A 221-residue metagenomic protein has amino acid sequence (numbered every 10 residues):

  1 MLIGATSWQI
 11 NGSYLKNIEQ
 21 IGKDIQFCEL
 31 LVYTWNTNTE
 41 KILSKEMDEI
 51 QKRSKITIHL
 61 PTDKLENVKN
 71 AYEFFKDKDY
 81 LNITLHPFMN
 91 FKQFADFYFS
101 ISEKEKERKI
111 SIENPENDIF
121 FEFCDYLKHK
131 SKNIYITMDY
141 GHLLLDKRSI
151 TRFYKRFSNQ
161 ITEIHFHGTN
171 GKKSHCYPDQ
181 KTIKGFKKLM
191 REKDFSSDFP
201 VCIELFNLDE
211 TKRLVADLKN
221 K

Functional and structural regions predicted by a protein language model:
M1-I25, L30-K41: Generic N-terminal amphipathic/basic segments
M1-I3, N11-Q20, L65-F74, D79 (+3 more regions): Histidine-acidic metal/acid-base catalytic patches
M1-S7, Q26-L30, S54-L60, L81-L85 (+4 more regions): Hydrophobic faces of well-ordered beta-strands that scaffold small-molecule active sites in alpha/beta enzyme cores
I25-D96, K173, D198-P200, L208: Structural motif corresponding to the early beta-alpha repeats
T34-T39, I58-P61, N114-E116, G141-L145 (+2 more regions): Short C-terminal domain-edge/linker segments immediately following a structured domain
M47-Q51, Y98-E105, L127-K128, K219: Surface-exposed amphipathic alpha-helices with a cationic face
K104-C124: Conserved anion-binding
